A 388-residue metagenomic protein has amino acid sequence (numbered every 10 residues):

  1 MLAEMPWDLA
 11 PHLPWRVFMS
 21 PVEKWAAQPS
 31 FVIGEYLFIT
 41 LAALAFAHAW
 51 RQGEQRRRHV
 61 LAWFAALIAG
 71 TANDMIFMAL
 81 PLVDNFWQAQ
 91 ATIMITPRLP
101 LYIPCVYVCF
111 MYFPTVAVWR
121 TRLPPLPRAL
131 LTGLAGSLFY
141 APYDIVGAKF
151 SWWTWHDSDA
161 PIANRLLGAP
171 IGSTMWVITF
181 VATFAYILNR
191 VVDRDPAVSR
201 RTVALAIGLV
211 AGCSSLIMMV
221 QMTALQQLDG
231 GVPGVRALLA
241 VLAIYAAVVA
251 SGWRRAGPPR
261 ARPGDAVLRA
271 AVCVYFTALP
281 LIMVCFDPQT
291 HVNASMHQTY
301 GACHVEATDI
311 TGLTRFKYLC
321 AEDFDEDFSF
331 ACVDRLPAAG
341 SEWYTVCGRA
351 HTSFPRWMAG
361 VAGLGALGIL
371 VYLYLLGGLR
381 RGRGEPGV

Functional and structural regions predicted by a protein language model:
M1-V388: Aromatic-rich, lipid-facing transmembrane alpha helices and their immediate juxtamembrane interface loops in integral
